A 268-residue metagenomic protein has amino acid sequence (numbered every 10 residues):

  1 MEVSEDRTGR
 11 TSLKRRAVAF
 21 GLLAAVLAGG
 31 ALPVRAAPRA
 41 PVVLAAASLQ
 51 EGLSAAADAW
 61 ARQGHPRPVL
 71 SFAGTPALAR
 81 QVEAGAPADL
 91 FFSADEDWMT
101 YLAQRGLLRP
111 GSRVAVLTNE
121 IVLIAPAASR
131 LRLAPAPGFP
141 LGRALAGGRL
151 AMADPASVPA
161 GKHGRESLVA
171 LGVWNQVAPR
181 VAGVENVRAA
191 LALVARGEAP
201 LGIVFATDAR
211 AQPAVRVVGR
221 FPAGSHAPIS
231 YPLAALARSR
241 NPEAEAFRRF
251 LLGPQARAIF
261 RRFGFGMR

Functional and structural regions predicted by a protein language model:
M1-V3, V34: Short hydrophobic transmembrane-like helices used for membrane targeting/insertion
E5-A24: N-terminal secretory signal peptides and thylakoid transit peptides that target proteins across membranes
S12-L13, L32, P254: Short alpha-helical segments used as structural interaction elements across diverse proteins
L27-V34: C-terminal segment of classical bacterial N-terminal signal peptides
A36-F72, P76, R80-A86, S93-E96 (+2 more regions): Exported/periplasmic ABC-transporter solute-binding proteins
